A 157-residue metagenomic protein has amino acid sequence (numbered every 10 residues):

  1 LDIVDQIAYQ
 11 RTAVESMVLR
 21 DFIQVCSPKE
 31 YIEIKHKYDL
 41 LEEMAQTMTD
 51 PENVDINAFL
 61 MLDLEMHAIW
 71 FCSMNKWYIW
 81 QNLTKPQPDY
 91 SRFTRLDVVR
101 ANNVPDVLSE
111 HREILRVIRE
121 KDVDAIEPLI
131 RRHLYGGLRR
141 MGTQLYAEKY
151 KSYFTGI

Functional and structural regions predicted by a protein language model:
L1-V25, L138, T143-I157: Short linear motifs at protein or domain termini
Q10-R11, L19, P28-L96, V107-V117 (+2 more regions): Conserved amphipathic alpha-helical segments that form helical-bundle/coiled-coil interaction surfaces
R95-V98, T155: Short linear sequence elements within intrinsically disordered, low-complexity coil regions
V99-N103: Solvent-exposed loop and edge beta-strand segments that line ligand/cofactor-binding and catalytic clefts
